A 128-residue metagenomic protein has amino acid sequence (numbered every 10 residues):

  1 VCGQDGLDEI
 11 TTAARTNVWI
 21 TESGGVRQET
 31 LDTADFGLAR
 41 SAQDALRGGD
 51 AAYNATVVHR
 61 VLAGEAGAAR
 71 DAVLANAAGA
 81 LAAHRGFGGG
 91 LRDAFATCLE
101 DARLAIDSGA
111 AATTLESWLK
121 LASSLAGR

Functional and structural regions predicted by a protein language model:
V1-R128: Glycine-rich anion-binding loops and their surrounding alpha/beta cores
